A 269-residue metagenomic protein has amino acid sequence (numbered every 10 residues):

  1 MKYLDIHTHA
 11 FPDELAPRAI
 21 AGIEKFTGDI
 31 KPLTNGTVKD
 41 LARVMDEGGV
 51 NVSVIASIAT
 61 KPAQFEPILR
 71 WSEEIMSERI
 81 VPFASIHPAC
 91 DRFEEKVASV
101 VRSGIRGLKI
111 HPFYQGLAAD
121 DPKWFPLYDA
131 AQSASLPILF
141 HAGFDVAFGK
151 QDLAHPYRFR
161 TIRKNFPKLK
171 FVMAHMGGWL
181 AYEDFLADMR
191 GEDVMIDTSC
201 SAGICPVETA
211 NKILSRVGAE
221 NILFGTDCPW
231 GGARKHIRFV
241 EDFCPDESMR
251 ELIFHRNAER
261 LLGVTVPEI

Functional and structural regions predicted by a protein language model:
M1-H9, D13-V52, R216-L223, R234-I269: Mid-to-C-terminal alpha-helical segments outside catalytic/metal-binding sites
Y3, S53, I80-P82, I138 (+4 more regions): Hydrophobic/aromatic residues located in beta-strands of well-ordered beta-sheets within soluble catalytic
H7, M45, S72, V100 (+8 more regions): Conserved, mostly hydrophobic/aromatic
T8-A10, S57, A84-P88, I110-P112 (+4 more regions): A cross-domain feature marking catalytic cores of carbohydrate-active enzymes and several ubiquitous metabolic/repair
F11-E14, T60-A63, P88-R92, Q115 (+4 more regions): Active-site environment of divalent metal-dependent phosphoester hydrolases
D40-V44, I68-I75, K96-V100, K123-L127 (+4 more regions): A general structural detector for well-ordered alpha-helical segments in enzyme core domains, enriched
N51-V52, P62-V146, K150-L153, I204: Active-site gating/metal-coordination segments in enzymes
R106-G107, D120-L223, E268: Catalytic pocket-lining loop regions of alpha/beta-barrel enzymes, especially the amidohydrolase/enolase/GH5 lineages
